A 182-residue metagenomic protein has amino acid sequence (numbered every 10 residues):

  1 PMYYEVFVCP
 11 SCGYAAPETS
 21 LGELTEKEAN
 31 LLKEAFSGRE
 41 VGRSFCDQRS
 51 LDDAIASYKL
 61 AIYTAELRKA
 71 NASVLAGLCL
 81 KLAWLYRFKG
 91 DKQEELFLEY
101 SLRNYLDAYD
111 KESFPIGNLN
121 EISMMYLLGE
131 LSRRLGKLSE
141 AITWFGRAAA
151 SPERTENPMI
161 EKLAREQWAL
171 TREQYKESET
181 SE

Functional and structural regions predicted by a protein language model:
P1-E34: N-terminal cysteine/histidine-rich coordination modules
N30-R43, D52-L60, A70-G90, L119-R134: Amphipathic alpha-helical repeat scaffolds of TPR domains
E34-A61, P152-R165, T180: Short, intrinsically disordered terminal segments enriched in charged and Pro/Gly residues
C46-D47, A61-L75, K92, D107-N118 (+1 more regions): Flexible helix-coil transition and linker loops at the boundaries of alpha-helical arrays
K89-K92, L127-E140, E166-E182: Alpha-helical linker/edge segments of TPR/alpha-solenoid repeat scaffolds and analogous pre-/post-domain helices
L102-L106, L138-E156: TPR/TPR-like (Sel1-like) alpha-helical repeat modules
